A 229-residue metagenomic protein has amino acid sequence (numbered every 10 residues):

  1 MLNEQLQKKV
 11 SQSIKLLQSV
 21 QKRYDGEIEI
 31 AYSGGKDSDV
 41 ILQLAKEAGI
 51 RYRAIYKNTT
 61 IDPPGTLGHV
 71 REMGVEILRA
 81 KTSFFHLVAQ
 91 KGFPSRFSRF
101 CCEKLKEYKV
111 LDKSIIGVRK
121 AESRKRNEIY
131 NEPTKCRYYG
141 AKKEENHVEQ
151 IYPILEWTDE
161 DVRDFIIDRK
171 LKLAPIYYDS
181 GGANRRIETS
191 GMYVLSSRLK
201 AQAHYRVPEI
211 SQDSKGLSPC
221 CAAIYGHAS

Functional and structural regions predicted by a protein language model:
M1-S229: Nucleotide-activated chemistry modules centered on ATP-dependent adenylation/adenylyltransferase
